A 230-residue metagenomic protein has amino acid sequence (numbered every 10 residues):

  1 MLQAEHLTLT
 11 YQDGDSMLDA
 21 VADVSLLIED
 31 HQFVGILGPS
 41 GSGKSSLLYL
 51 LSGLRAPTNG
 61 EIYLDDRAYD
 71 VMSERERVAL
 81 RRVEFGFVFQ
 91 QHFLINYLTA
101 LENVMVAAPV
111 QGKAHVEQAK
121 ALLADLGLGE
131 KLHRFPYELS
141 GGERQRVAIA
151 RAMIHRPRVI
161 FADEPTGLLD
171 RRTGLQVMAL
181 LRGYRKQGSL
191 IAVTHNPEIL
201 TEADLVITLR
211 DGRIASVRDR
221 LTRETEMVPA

Functional and structural regions predicted by a protein language model:
S52: Helix-to-loop junction immediately C-terminal to a conserved catalytic motif
G60-A68: Conserved ABC transporter NBD signature motif
Y69-G86, K186: ABC ATPase NBD coupling module
L98-V106: Short coil-to-helix segment of the ABC ATPase nucleotide-binding domain corresponding to the Q-loop/switch region
F135-Q145: Conserved ABC ATPase signature
I154-R158: A short, proline-enriched helix->beta-strand linker immediately N-terminal to the Walker B motif in ABC-type P-loop
I160-D163: Catalytic Walker B motif of ABC-type/P-loop ATPase nucleotide-binding domains
